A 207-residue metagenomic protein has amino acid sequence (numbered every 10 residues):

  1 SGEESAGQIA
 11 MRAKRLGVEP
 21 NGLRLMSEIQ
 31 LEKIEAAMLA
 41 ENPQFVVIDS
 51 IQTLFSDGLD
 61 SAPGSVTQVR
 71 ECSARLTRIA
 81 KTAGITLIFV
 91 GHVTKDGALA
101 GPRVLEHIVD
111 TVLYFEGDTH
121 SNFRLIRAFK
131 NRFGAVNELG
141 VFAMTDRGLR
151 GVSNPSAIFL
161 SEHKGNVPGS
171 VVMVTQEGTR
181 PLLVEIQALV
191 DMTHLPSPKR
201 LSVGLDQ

Functional and structural regions predicted by a protein language model:
S1-T77: Conserved inter-motif catalytic segment of the P-loop NTP-binding fold
G2-E3, E28, Q44, A62 (+4 more regions): Conserved phosphate/pyrophosphate-binding and hydrolysis machinery centered on Walker-type P-loop NTPases, extending
E3-G7, R15-V18, I29-K33, I51-L54 (+7 more regions): Conserved nucleotide-binding/hydrolysis micro-motifs of P-loop NTPases
I9, D49, L76, A80 (+4 more regions): Conserved RecA-like P-loop NTPase ATPase core
A10, D57-G58, A98-A100, R124-L125 (+1 more regions): Short glycine-/acidic-enriched loop or helix-start segments at secondary-structure transitions that form or flank
A13, A98-I108: Short regulatory helix/loop adjacent to the ATP-binding pocket of P-loop NTPases
L39-V46, Q52, I108, G117-V203: Conserved P-loop NTPase
T67-I88, H92, I108-T119: Substrate-engagement module of ASCE P-loop NTPases
